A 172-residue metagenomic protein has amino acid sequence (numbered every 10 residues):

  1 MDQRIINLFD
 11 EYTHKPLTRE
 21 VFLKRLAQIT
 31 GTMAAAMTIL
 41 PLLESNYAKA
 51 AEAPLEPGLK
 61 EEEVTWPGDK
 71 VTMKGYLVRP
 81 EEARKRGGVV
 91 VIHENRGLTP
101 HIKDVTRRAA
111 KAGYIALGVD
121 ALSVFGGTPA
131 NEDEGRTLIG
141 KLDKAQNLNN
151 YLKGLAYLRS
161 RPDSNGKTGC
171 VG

Functional and structural regions predicted by a protein language model:
M1-V21: N-terminal secretory signal peptides
P16-K24, M33-A53: N-terminal twin-arginine translocation
K49-E82: N-terminal cap/lid segment of alpha/beta-hydrolase-fold proteins
R86-E94: Short beta-strand element of the alpha/beta-hydrolase
P100-V119, V124: Short amphipathic alpha-helix adjacent to the substrate-entry channel of hydrolases
S123-G135: Glycine-rich "HGGG/HGxG" loop immediately N-terminal to the catalytic nucleophile of the alpha/beta-hydrolase
E132-G169: Gly/Ser-rich "nucleophile elbow"/oxyanion-hole loop immediately N-terminal to the catalytic nucleophile in hydrolases
G172: Gly/Ala-rich beta-loop-alpha elbow adjacent to hydrolase catalytic centers
